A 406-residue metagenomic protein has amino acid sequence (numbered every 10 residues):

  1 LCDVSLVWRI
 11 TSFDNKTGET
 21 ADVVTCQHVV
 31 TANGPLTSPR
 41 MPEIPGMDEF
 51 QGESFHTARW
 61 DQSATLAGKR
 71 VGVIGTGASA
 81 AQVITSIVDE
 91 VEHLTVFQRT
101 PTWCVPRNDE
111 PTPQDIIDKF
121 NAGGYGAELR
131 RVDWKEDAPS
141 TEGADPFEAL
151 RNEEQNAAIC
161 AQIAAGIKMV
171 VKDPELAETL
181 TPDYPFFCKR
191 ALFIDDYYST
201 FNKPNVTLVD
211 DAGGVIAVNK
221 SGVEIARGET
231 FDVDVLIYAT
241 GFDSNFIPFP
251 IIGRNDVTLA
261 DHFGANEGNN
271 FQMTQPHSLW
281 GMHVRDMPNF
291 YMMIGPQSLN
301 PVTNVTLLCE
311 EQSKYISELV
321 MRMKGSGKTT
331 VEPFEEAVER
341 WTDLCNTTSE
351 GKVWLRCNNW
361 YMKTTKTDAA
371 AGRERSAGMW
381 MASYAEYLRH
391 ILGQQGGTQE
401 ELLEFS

Functional and structural regions predicted by a protein language model:
L1-M47, S63, T76, A81 (+1 more regions): N-terminal FAD-binding dinucleotide-binding subdomain shared by FAD-dependent oxidases/monooxygenases
Q51: Active-site-adjacent "gating/activation" loops or surface patches in catalytic cores
F55-G68: A short, basic/flexible loop-to-alpha-helix module at the beginning of a structural domain
A67-G77: Beta1/beta-strand and adjacent pyrophosphate-binding region of the FAD-binding site in flavoprotein oxidoreductases
